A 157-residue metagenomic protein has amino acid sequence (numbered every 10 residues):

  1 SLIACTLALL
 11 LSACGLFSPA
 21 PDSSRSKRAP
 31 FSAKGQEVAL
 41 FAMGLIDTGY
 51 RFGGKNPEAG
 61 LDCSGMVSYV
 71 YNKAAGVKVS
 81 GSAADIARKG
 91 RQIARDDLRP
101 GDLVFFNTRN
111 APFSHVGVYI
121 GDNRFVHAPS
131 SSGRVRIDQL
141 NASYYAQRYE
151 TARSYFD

Functional and structural regions predicted by a protein language model:
S1-I3: Bacterial N-terminal signal peptides that target proteins for export
A8-K34: Bacterial Sec signal peptide processing site at the extreme N-terminus
R25-P30, V77-R134: ...with weaker cross-activation on analogous glycine-rich loops/strands in unrelated enzymes
S32-Q36, P57-G65, A87-R88, Q92 (+1 more regions): Soluble non-cytosolic domains of exported or imported proteins
G35-A39, M43, D47, S64-S68 (+2 more regions): Extracytoplasmic/secreted envelope proteins and their assembly/folding machinery, especially bacterial periplasmic
F41-G49, Y69-V77, N107, A128 (+1 more regions): Structured segments of extracytoplasmic/periplasmic soluble domains in secreted or envelope-associated proteins
R51-V79: Secreted/periplasmic proteins that engage bacterial cell-wall peptidoglycan
S131-S143: Catalytic alpha/beta core of large soluble enzyme barrels
